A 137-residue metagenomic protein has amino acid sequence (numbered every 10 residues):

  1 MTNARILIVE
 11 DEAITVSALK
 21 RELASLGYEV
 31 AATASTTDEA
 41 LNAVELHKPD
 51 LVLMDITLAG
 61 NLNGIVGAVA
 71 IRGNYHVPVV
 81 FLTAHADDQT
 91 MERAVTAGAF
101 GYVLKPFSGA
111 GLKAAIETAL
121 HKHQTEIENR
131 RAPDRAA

Functional and structural regions predicted by a protein language model:
N3, K48-D50, G73-V79: His-Asp phosphorelay/catalytic-motif detector in bacterial-type signaling
E12-A32, T37: Two-component/phosphorelay signaling modules centered on CheY-like receiver
N42, L62-V77: Short amphipathic alpha-helix used as the core "switch/output" element in two-component signaling
H47-L58: Active-site beta3 strand of CheY-like receiver
Q89, F107-E117, Q124: C-terminal output helix
A114, H121-A137: CheY-like receiver
